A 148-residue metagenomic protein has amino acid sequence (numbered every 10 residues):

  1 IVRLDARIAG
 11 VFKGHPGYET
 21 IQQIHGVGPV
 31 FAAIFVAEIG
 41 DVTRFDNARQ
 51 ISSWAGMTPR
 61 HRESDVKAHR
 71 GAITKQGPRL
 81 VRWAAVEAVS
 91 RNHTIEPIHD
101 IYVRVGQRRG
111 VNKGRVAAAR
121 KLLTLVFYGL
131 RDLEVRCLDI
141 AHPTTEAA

Functional and structural regions predicted by a protein language model:
I1-A148: A detector of single, family-specific signature residues that are central to catalytic or substrate-handling motifs
